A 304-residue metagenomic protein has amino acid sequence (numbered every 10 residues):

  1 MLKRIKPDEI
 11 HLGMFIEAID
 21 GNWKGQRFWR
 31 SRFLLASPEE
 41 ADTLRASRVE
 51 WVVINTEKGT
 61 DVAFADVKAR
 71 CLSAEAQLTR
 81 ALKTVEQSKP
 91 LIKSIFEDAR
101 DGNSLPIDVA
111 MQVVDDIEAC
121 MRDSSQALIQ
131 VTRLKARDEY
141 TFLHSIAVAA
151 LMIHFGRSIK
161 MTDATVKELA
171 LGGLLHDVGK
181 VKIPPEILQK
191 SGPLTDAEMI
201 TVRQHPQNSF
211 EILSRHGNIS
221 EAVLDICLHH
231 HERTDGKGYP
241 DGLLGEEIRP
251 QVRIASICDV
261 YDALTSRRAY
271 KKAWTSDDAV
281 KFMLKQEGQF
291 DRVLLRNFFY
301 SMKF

Functional and structural regions predicted by a protein language model:
M1-K135, E139-Y140: Non-catalytic interface/linker regions that flank or bridge core catalytic/transmembrane domains
Q87-F304: Histidine- and acidic-residue-rich, metal-dependent catalytic cores
